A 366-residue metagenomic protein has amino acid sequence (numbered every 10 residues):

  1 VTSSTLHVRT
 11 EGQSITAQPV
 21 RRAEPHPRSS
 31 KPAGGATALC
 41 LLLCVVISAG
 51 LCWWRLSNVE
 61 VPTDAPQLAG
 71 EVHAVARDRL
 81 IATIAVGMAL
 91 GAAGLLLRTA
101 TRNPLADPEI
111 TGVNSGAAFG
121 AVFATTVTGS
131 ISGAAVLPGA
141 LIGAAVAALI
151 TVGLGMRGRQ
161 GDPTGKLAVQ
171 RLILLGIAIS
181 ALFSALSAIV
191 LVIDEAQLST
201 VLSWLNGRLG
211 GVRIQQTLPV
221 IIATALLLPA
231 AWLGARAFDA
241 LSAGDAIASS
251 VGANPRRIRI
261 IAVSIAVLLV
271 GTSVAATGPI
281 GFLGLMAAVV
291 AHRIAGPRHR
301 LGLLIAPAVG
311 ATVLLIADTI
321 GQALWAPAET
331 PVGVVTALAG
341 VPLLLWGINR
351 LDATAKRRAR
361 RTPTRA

Functional and structural regions predicted by a protein language model:
T2-A366: Alpha-helical transmembrane segments in inner-membrane proteins
